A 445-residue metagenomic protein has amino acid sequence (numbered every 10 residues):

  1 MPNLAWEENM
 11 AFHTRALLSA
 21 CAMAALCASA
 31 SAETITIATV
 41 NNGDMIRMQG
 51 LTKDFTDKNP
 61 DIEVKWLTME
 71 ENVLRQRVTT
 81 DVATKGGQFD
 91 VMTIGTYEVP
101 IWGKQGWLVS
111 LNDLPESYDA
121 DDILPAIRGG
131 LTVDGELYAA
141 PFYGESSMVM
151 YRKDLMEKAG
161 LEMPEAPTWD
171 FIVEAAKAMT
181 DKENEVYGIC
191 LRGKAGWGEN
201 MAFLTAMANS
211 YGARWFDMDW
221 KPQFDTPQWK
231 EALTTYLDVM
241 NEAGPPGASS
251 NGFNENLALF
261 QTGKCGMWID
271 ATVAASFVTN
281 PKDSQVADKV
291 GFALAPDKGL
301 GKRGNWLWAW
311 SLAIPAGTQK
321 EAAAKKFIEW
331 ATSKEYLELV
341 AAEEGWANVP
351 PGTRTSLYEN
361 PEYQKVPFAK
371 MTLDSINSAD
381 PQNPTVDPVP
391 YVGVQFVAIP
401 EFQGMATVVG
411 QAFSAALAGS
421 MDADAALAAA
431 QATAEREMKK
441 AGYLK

Functional and structural regions predicted by a protein language model:
T34-T36, G50-A126, G130-T132, K158-E162 (+3 more regions): Extracytoplasmic "Venus flytrap"/periplasmic binding protein-like
I35-L51, L67-E71, E145, G198 (+1 more regions): Extracytoplasmic "Venus flytrap"
N42-E63, M150, V409, L427: Short, polar/charged alpha-helical segment
E63, E157, P381-K445: Conserved C-terminal helix/tail region of periplasmic/extracytoplasmic solute-binding proteins
G95-S147, D170-V173, N200, A287-P296 (+1 more regions): Hinge/lid segment of periplasmic solute-binding proteins
P100, V273-A287, K298-T407, K445: C-terminal lobe and pocket-closing loops of periplasmic/extracytoplasmic Venus-flytrap solute-binding proteins
D134, Y138-F142, S147, F171-P222 (+1 more regions): Extracytoplasmic/periplasmic solute-binding protein
A175-A178, D219-S250, G291, A295-P296: Glycine-centered hinge/linker elements that transmit conformational signals in sensory and ligand-binding systems
